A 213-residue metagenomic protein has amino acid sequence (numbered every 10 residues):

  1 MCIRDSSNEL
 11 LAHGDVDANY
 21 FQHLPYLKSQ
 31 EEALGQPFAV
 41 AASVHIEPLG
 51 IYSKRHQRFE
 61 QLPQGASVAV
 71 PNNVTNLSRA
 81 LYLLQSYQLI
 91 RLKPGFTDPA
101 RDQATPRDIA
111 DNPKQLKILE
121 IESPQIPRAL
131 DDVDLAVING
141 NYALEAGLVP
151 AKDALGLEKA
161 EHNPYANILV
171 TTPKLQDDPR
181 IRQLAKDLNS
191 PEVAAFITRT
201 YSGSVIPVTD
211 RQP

Functional and structural regions predicted by a protein language model:
M1-I3: Short, small-residue-biased leader/transition segments that mark boundaries at the very start of proteins
D5-N19, E32, Y82-L83, A104-V137 (+1 more regions): Short helices/loops that flank or line small-molecule/ion binding pockets
V16-N19, P37-S43: Short beta-strand-centered segments that line the small-molecule binding cleft or hinge of alpha/beta clamshell
S29-A41, H56, D132, V137 (+1 more regions): Ligand-binding "clamshell"
A41-R91, A194: A conserved helix-loop-strand patch within extracytoplasmic ligand-binding domains of the periplasmic binding
A42-S53, L144-K186, V205-P213: Periplasmic-binding protein-like
S78-Q85, R180, L188-V208: Periplasmic-binding protein-like
I90-D111: Short mixed-charge
